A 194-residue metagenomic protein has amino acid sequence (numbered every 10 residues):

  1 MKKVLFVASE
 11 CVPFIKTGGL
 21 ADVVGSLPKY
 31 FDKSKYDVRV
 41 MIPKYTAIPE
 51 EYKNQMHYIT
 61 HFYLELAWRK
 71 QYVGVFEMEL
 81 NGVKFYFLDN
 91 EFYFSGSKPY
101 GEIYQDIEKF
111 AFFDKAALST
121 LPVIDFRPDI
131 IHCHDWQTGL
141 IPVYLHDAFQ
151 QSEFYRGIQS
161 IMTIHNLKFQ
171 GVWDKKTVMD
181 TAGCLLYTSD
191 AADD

Functional and structural regions predicted by a protein language model:
M1, K35, G82, G157-I158: A generic structural signal for alpha->beta connector loops
M1-E77: N-terminal subdomain of nucleotide-sugar transferases
A8, G18, V40-K44, D89-N90 (+2 more regions): Glycine-rich, histidine-containing beta strand-loop boundary motifs that form or position
C11-V12, Y45-A47, E91-S95, Q137-T138 (+1 more regions): Short, solvent-exposed loop/turn segments at secondary-structure junctions
I15-G18, E50-Y52, K98-P99, P142-Y144 (+1 more regions): Short, solvent-exposed loop/turn and secondary-structure capping segments
K44-I124: A conserved catalytic-core segment of Leloir-type glycosyltransferases
I107-G183: Conserved nucleotide-sugar donor-interacting segment of glycosyltransferase catalytic cores, predominantly GT-B
Y187-A192: Conserved small/polar residues in nucleotide/adenosyl-binding loops
